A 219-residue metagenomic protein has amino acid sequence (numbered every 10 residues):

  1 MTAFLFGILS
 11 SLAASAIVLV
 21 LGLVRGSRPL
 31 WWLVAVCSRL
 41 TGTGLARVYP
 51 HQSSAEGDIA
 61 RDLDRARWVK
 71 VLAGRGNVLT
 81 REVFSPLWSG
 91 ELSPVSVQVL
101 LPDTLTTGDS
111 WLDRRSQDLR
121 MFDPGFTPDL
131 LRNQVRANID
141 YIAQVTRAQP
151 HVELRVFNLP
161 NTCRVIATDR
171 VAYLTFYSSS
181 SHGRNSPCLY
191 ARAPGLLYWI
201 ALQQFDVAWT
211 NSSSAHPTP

Functional and structural regions predicted by a protein language model:
M1-A35: Hydrophobic, helix-forming membrane-interacting segments
P29-Q117, D206-V207: PLD-like (HKD) phosphodiesterase/transphosphatidyltransferase domain
H51, Q134-A137, L197: Soluble or luminal CAZymes and related metallo-dependent hydrolases
D62, P86, Y141, V145 (+1 more regions): Residues that form generic nucleotide/phosphate-binding pockets
K70, Q149-V152, A208-A215: Short secondary-structure junctions and interdomain/linker hinges
L112-T162: HKD-type phospholipase D/PLD-like phosphodiesterase module
V152-L189: HKD (HxKxxxxD) catalytic microenvironment of the phospholipase D
L174, S179-P219: Signature of lipid phosphatidyltransferase scaffolds
